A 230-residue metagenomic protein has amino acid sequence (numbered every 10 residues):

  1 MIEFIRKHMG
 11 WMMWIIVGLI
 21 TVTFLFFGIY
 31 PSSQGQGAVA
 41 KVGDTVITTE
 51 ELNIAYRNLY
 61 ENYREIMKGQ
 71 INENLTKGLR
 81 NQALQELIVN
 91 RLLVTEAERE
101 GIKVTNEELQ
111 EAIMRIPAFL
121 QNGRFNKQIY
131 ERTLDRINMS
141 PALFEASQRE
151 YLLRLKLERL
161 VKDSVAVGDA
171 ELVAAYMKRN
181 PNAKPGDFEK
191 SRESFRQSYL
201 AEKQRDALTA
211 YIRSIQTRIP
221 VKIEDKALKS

Functional and structural regions predicted by a protein language model:
M1-Q82, R99, L120, R132-P141 (+1 more regions): Short, low-structural-confidence N-terminal segments
A83-R124, Q128: Structured, soluble extracytoplasmic/luminal domains of envelope-associated proteins
N90-V94, R154, R205: Alpha-helical transmembrane segments of polytopic integral membrane proteins, especially the permease/helical cores
R99-E107, S140, F144, D163: Amphipathic, coiled-coil-like alpha-helical scaffolding segments used for oligomerization/assembly
Q121-N126, S147, N182-P185: A structural motif
S164-R179: Short, charge-rich, low-complexity alpha-helical interaction segments
